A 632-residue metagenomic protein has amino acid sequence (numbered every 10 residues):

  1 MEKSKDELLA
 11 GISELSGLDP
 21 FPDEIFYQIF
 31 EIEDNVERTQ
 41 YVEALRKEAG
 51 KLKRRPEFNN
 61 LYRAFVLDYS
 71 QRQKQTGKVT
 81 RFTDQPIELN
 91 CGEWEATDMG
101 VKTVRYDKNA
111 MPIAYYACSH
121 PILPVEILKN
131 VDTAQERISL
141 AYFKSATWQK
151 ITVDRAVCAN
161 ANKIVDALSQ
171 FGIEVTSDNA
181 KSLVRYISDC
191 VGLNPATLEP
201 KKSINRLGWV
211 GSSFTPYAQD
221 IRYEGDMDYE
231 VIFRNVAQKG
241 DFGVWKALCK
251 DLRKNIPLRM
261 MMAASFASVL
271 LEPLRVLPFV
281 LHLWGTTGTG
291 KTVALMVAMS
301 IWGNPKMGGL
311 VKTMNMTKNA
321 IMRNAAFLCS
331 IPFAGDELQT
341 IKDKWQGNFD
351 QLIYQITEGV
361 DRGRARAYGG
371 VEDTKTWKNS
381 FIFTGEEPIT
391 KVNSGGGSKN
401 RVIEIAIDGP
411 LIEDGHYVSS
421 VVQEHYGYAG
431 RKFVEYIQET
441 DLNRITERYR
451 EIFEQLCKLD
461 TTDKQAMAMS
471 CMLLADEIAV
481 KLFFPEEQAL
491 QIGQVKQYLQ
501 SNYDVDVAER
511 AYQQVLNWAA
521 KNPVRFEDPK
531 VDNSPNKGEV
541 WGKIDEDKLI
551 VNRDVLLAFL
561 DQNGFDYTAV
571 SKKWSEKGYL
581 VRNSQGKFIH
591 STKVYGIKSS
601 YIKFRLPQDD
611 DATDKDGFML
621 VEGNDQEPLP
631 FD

Functional and structural regions predicted by a protein language model:
E2-G11, L18-D19, D34-I256, R323-N324 (+2 more regions): Conserved glycine-centered beta->alpha loop in an early N-terminal alpha/beta scaffold
I32-R38, V42, R63-T80, L193-L252 (+1 more regions): DNA transaction DNA-binding modules
D220-M307: P-loop NTPase catalytic core of nucleic-acid-dependent motor ATPases
A294-Q346: AAA+/P-loop NTPase substrate/partner-engagement loops
A326, R366-F383, S398: AAA+/SF3 P-loop NTPase mechanochemical coupling elements
E337, K378-P388, A406-D408: A short beta-strand-to-loop transition that corresponds to the Sensor-1 phosphate-sensing loop of AAA+ P-loop ATPases
F349-R364: Conserved catalytic/switch belt of AAA+ P-loop NTPases
K375-W377, N393-L482: Phosphate-sensing "switch" segment of ASCE/P-loop ATPases
